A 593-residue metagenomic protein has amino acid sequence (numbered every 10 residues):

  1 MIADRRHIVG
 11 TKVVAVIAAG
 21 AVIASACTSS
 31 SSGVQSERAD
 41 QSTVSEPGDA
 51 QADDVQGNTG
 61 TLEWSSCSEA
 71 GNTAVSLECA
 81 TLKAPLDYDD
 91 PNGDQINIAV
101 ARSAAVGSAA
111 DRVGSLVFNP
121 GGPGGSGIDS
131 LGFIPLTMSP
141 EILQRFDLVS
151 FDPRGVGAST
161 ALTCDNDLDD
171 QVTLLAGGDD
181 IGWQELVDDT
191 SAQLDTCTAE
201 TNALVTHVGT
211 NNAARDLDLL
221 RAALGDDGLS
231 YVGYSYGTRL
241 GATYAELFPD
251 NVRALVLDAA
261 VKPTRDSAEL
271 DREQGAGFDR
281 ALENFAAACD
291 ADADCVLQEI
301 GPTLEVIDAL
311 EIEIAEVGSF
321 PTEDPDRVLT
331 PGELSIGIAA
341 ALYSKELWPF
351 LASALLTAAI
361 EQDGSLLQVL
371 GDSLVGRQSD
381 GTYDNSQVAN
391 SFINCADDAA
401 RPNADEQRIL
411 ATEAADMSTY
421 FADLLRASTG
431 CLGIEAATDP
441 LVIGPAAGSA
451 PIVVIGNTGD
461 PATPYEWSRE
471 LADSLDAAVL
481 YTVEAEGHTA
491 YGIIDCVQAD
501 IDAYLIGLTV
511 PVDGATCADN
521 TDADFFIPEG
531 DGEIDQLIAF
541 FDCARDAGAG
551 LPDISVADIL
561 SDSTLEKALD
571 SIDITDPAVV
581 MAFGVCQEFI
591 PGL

Functional and structural regions predicted by a protein language model:
I2, R6-H7, T11-A15, C27-I181 (+5 more regions): Catalytic-loop region of hydrolases
T163-L175, T243-T303, L356-S365, V375-R377: A catalytic-pocket lid/entrance helix-loop region that shapes and gates access to the active site across common
D226-S235: Alpha/beta-hydrolase fold nucleophile elbow
L304-A450, A499, F526: Alpha/beta-hydrolase fold active-site neighborhood
V453-G459: Conserved strand-to-loop "acid loop" that flanks and positions the catalytic carboxylate
P461-E466: Conserved alpha/beta-hydrolase "acid-adjacent" motif
E484-A490: Histidine-bearing beta->alpha loop at or near hydrolase active sites
E529-L593: Cell-envelope/extracellular polymer assembly enzymes that use nucleotide-activated donors
